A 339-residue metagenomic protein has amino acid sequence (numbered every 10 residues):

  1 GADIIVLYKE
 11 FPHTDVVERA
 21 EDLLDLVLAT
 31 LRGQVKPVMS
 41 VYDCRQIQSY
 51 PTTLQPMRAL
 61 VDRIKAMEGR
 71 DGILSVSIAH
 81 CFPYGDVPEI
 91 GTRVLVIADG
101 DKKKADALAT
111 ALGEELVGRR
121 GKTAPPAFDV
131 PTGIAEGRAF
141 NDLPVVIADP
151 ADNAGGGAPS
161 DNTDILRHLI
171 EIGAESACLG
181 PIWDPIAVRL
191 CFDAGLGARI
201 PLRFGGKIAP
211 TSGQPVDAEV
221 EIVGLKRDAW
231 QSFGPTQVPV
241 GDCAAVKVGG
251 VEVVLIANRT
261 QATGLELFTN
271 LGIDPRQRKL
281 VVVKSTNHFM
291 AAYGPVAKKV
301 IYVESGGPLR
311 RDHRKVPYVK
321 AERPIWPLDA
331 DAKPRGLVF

Functional and structural regions predicted by a protein language model:
G1-V35, Y42-Q55: Internal gly/pro-rich beta-alpha loop/helix module that stabilizes soluble enzyme cofactors or their anionic handles
A2-I4, R70-D71, H168-C178, R276 (+1 more regions): Structural alpha-beta junctions
D3, V145, K279: Conserved acidic residues
K9-P12, F204-G206, G306-P308: Short, acidic/turn-prone active-site loops that include or flank metal/cofactor- and phosphate-binding residues
F11-E18, P185-A187, F289-M290: Short gly/pro/ser/thr-enriched loop/turn and capping motifs at secondary-structure boundaries
R32-L74, E89, K299-I301, S305-F339: Flexible inter-domain linker/hinge segments
Q48-G250, V254-L255: Hard-cation-handling environments
V117, W230-F339: Extended hydrophobic packing segments that form well-structured cores
